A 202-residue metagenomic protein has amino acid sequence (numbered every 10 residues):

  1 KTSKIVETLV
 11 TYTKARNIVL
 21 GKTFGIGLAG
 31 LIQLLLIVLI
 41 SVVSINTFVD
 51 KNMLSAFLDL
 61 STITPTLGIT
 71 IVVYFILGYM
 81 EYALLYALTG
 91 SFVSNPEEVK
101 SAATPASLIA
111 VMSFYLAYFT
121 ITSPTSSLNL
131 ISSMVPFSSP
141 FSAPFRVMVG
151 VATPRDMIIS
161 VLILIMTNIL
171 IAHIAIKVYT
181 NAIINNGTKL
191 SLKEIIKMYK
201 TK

Functional and structural regions predicted by a protein language model:
K1, I40, L85-L88, P124 (+2 more regions): Hydrophobic/aromatic residues in alpha-helical transmembrane segments
K1-T11, A15: Transmembrane helix boundary and interhelical loop/hinge segments in multi-pass membrane proteins
R16-I37, S41, T66, T70 (+2 more regions): Alpha-helical transmembrane segments of multi-pass membrane proteins
V42-T70, G150-A152, D156: Membrane-interfacial helix-loop-helix connectors in multipass membrane proteins
V72-L108: A structural motif at transmembrane helix-loop-helix junctions in multipass membrane proteins
L88-S94, M166-K202: Junction motif at the cytosolic side of a transmembrane helix
S101-I131: Transmembrane helix segments
F119-M134, S138-M166: Membrane-interfacial helix-loop-helix junctions in multi-pass membrane proteins
